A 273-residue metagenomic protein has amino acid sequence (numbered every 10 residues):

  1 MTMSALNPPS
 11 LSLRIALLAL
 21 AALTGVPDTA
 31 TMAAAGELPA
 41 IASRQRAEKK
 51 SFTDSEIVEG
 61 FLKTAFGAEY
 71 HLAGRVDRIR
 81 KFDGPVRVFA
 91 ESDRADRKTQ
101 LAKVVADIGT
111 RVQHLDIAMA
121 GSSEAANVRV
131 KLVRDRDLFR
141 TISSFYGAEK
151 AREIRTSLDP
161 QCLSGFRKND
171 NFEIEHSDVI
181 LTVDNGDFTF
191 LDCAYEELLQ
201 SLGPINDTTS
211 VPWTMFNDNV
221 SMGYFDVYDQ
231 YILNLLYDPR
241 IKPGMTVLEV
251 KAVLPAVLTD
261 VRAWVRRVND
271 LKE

Functional and structural regions predicted by a protein language model:
M3-A16: Bacterial N-terminal signal peptides that target proteins for export
R14-G25: Bacterial N-terminal signal peptides
T29-V86, P160-N169, D270: Disordered inhibitory propeptide/activation segment of secreted metzincin zinc metalloprotease zymogens, centered on
R44, L72, A151-T189, I205-E273: Metalloprotease/metallohydrolase-associated module, dominated by Zn2+-dependent proteases
T64-R75, F89-A90, Q100-A102, R111-D116: N-terminal post-signal-peptidase region of extra-cytosolic proteins
D83-A95: Short hydrophobic beta-strand segments
T99-Y195, Q200-V211: Metzincin-family zinc-dependent endopeptidase catalytic domain
